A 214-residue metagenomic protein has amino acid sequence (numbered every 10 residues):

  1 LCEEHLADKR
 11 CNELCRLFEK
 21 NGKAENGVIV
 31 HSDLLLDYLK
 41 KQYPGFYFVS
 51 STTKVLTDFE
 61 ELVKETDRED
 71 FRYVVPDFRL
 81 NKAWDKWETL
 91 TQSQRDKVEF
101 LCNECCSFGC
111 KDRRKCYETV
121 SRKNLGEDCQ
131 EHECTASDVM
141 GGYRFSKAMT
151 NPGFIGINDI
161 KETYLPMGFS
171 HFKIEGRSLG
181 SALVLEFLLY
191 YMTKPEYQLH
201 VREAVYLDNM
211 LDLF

Functional and structural regions predicted by a protein language model:
L1-E65, F71-F214: Active-site pocket-lining/capping segments in soluble small-molecule metabolic enzymes
